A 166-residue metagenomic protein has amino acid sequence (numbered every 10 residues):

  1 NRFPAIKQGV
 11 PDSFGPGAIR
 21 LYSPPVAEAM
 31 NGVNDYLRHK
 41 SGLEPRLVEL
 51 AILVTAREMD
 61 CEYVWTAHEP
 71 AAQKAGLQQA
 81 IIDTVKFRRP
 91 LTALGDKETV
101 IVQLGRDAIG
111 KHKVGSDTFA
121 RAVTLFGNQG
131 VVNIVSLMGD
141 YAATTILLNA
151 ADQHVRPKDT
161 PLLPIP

Functional and structural regions predicted by a protein language model:
N1-P45, P166: Mobile cap/lid helix-loop segments that border enzyme active or cofactor-binding sites and regulate substrate access
A27-N31, L50-A67, V132-N149: N-terminal hydrophobic signal/anchor transmembrane helix of membrane proteins
A29-Y36, T84, V100-K111: Solvent-exposed, amphipathic alpha-helical segments
L43-E44, G76-A80, G115, G127-N128: Helix N-cap / loop-to-helix initiation motif
E62-R88: Helix-adjacent hinge/juxtasegments
F87-D96: Acidic/His metal-coordination segments adjacent to aromatic residues that form catalytic metal sites in metalloenzymes
G95-V135: Acidic/histidine-rich alpha-helical segments that form the ligand environment of transition-metal centers
R121-V123, G130, G139, A143 (+1 more regions): Acidic, carboxylate-rich catalytic segments that either coordinate divalent cations
